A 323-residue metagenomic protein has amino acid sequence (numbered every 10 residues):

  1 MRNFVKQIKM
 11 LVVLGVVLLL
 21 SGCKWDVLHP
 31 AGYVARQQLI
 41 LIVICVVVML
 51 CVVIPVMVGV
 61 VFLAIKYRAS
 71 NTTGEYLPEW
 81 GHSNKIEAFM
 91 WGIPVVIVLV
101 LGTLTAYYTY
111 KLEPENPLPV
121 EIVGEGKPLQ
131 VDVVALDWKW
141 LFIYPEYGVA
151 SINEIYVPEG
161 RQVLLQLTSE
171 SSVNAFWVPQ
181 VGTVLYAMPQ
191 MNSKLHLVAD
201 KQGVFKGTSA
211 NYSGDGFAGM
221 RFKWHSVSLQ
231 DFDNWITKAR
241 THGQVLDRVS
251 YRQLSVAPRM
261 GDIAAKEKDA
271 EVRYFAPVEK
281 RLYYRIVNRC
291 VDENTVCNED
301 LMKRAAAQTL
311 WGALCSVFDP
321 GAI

Functional and structural regions predicted by a protein language model:
M1-W25: N-terminal secretory/membrane targeting signals
V5-V13, I44, I86-M90: Alpha-helical transmembrane segments of integral membrane proteins
L18, G59-F62, L104: Transmembrane alpha-helix boundary/anchor motif
K24-L41, I65-I323: Non-transmembrane, membrane-proximal soluble domains of secreted or membrane proteins
L41-P55: Alpha-helical transmembrane segments
V53-Y67: Alpha-helical transmembrane segments
